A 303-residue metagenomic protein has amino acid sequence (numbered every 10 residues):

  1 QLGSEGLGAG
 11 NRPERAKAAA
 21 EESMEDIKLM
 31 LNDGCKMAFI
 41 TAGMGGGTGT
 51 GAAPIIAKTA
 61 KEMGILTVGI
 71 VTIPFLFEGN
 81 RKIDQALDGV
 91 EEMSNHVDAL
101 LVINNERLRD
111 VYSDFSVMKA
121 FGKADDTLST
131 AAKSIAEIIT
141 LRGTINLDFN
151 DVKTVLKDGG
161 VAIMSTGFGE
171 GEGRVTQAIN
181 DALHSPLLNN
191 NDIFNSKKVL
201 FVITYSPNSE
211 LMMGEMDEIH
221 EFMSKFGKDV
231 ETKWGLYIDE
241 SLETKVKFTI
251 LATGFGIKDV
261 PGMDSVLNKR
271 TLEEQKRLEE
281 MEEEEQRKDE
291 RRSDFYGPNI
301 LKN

Functional and structural regions predicted by a protein language model:
Q1-N303: Tubulin/FtsZ superfamily GTPase core signature
